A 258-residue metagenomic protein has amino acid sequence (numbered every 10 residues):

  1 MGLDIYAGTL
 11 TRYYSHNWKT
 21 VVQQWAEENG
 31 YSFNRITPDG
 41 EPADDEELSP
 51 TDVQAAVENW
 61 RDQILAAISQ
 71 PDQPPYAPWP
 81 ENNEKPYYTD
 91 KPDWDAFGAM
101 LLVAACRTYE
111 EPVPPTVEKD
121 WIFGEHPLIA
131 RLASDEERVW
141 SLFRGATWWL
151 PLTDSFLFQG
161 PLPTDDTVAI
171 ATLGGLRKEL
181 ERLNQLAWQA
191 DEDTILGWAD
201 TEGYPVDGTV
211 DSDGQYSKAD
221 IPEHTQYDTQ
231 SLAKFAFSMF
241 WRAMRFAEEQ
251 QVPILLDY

Functional and structural regions predicted by a protein language model:
M1-R242, F246, Y258: Acidic (Asp/Glu-rich) sequence patches and key acidic residues that form negatively charged surfaces used
E248-P253: Short helix-adjacent coil turns
